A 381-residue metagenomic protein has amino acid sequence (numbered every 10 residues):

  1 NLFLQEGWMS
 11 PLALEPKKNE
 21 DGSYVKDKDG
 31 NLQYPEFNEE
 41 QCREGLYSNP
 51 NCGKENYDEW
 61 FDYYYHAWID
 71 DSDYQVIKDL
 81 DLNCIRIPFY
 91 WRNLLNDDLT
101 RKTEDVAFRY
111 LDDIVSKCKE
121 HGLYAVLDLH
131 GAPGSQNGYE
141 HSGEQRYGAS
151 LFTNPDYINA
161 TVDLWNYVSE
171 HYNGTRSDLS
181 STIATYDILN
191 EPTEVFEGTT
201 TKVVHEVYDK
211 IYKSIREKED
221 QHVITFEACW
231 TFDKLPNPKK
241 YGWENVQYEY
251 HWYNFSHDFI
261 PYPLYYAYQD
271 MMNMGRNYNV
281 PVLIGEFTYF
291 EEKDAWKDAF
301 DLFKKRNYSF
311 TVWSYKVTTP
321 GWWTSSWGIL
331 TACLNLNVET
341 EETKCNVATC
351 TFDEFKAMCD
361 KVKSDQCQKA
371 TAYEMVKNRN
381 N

Functional and structural regions predicted by a protein language model:
N1-N83: N-terminal carbohydrate-binding accessory modules
F3-D27, N31-E36, R101-V106, G134-P155 (+2 more regions): Aromatic- and acidic-residue-enriched segments that line the glycan-binding/catalytic groove of carbohydrate-active
N56-I85, L95, L99-G131, Y139-T185 (+1 more regions): An active-site-proximal structural segment forming one wall of the substrate-binding cleft that immediately precedes
Y65-I69, V106-Y110, D156-L164, V203-V207 (+4 more regions): Soluble or luminal CAZymes and related metallo-dependent hydrolases
W91-L95, P133-S135, P192, N254-S256 (+2 more regions): Feature marks short, surface-exposed loop/turn motifs that line or immediately flank catalytic pockets and channel
D163-N166, E170-W313, S325-N335: Extracellular glycoside hydrolase catalytic/binding regions
D294-N381: Aromatic-rich peripheral "rim/lid" segments of glycoside hydrolase catalytic domains that contact and position glycan
